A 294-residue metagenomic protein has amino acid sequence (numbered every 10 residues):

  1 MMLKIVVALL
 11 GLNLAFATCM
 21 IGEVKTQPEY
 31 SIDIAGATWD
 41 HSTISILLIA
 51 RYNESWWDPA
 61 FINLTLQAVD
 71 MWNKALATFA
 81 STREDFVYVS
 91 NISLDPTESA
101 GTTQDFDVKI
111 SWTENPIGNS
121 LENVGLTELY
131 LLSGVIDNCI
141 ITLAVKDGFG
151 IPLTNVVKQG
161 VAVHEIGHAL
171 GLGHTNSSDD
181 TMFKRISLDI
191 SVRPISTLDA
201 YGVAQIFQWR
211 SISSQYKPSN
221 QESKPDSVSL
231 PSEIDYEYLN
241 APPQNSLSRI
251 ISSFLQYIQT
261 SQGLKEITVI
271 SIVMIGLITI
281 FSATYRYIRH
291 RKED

Functional and structural regions predicted by a protein language model:
M2-A8: Sec-dependent signal peptide recognition, specifically the positively charged N-region followed immediately by
L10-P59, G118-G134, I212-K217, E222-K224 (+3 more regions): Disordered inhibitory propeptide/activation segment of secreted metzincin zinc metalloprotease zymogens, centered on
D40-I44, F106, D137-C139, S178: Envelope-exposed proteins and targeting segments
S45-L47, K109, I140-T142, T181-F183: Soluble periplasmic/extracytoplasmic beta-strand elements of cell-envelope proteins
F61-E165, A169, G173: Metzincin-family zinc-dependent endopeptidase catalytic domain
V145-D147, P152-K217: The catalytic-center signature of Zn2+-dependent metalloproteases
N245-S253: Coil-to-alpha-helix initiation sites in intrinsically disordered, low-complexity, charged segments
R289-D294: Cytoplasmic C-terminal tails of single-pass
